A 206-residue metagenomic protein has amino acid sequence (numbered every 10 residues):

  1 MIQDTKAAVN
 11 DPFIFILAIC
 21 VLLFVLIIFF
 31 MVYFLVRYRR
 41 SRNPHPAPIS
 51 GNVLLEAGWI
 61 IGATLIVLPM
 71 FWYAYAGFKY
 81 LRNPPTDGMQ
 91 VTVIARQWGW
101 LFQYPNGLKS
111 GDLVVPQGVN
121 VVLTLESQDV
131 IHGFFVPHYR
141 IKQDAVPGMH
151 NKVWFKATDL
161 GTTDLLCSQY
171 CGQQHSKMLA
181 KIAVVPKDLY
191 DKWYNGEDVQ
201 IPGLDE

Functional and structural regions predicted by a protein language model:
M1-I14, L35-E206: Non-transmembrane, membrane-proximal soluble domains of secreted or membrane proteins
F13-V25: Alpha-helical transmembrane segments
F24-Y38: Alpha-helical transmembrane segments
